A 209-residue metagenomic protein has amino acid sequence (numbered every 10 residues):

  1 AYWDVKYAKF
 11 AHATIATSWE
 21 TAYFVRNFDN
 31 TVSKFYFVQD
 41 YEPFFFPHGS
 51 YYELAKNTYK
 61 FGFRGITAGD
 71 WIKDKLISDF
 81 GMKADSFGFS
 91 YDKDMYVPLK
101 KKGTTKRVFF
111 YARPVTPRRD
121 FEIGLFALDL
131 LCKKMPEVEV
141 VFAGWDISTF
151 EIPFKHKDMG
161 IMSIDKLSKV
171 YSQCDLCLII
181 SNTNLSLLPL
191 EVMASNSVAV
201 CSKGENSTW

Functional and structural regions predicted by a protein language model:
Y2-A11, H48-I66: Membrane-proximal helix-turn-helix segments that form the acceptor-binding/catalytic region of lipid-linked
K6-K9, S163-C174, A194: Short acidic alpha-helix that forms the nucleotide-activated donor recognition element in Leloir-type transferases
H12, S172-N184, S197-V200: Acidic donor-binding loop of glycosyltransferase active sites
A13-S18, F28-F44: Active-site proximal beta-strand in glycosyltransferases
S18-N27, F45-F46, F61-A84: A short, active-site helix/loop in glycosyltransferases that binds the activated sugar's phosphate group
D40, W71, S90: Carbohydrate-associated surface elements
K75-S86, S90-D158: Conserved catalytic-core segment of nucleotide-activated headgroup transferases in glycan assembly
H156-Y171, N182-L185: Conserved active-site histidine-acidic residue motif and adjacent donor-binding/catalytic loop of glycosyltransferases
